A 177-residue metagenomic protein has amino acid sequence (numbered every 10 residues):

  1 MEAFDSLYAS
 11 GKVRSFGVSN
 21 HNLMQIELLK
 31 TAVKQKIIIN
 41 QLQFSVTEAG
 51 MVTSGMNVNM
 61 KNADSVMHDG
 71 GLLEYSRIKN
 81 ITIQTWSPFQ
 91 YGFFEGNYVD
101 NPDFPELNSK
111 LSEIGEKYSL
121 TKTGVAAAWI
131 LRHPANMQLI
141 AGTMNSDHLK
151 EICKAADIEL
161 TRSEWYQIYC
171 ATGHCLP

Functional and structural regions predicted by a protein language model:
M1-P177: Beta/alpha (TIM)-barrel catalytic core signal, keyed to glycine-rich beta->alpha loops juxtaposed to Asp/Glu that bind
